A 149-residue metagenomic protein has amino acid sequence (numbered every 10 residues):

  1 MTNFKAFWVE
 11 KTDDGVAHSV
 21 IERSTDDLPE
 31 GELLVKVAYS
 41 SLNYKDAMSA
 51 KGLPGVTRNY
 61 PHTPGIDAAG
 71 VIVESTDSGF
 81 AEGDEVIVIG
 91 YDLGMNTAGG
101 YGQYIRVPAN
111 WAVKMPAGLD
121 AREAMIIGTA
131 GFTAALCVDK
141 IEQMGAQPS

Functional and structural regions predicted by a protein language model:
T2, S19-I21, A68: Short beta-strand or tight-loop elements that sit immediately N-terminal to catalytic metal-binding acidic residues
T2-F7, L33: Short structural boundary motif marking the start of a folded domain
E10-D14, S40-L42: Short polar catalytic/cofactor-binding loops
D14-S24, L53: Short glycine/threonine/proline-enriched tight-turn/helix- or strand-capping micro-motif at secondary-structure
D26-L42, L53-L93, P116: Glycine-rich beta-strand-centered segment in the early N-terminal region that forms part of a ligand/cofactor-binding
K45-K51: Cytochrome P450 core scaffold surrounding the K-helix E-X-X-R motif and the conserved "meander" helix-loop region
I89-S149: NAD(P)H dinucleotide-binding glycine-rich loop of Rossmann-like/cofactor-binding domains, especially the beta1-alpha1
